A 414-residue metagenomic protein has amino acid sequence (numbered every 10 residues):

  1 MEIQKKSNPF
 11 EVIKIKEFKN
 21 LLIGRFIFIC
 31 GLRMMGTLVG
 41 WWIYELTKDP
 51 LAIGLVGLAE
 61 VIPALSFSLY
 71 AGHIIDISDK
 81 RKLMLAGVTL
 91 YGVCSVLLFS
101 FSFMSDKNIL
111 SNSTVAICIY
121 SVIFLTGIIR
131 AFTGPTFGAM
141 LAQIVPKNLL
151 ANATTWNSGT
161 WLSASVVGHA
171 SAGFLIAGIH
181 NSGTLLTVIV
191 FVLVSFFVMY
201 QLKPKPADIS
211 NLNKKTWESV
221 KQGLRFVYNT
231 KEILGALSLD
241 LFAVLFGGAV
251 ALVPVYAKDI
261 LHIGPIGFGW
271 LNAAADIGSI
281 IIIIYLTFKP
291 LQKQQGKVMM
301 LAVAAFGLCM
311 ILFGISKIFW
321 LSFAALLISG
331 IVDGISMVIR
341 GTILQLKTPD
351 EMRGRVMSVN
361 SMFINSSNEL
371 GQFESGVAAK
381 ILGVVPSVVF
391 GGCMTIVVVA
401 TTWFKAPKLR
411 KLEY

Functional and structural regions predicted by a protein language model:
M1-K6, Y200-Q222, Y414: Flexible cytoplasmic inter-helical loops of multi-pass small-molecule transporters
I3-P63, R225-A275: Helix-loop boundary and gating motifs at the non-cytosolic
F18, K80, F137-G138, L149-A151 (+3 more regions): Cytoplasm-facing, short amphipathic helices at loop-to-helix transitions on the intracellular side of 12-TM secondary
L32, L125-F137, I328-R340: Core transmembrane helices of Major Facilitator Superfamily
W41-L46, F99-N108, V166-V188, D259-I260 (+1 more regions): Transmembrane alpha-helix termini and helix-breaking/packing motifs in multi-pass membrane transporters
S66-Y70, I77, R81-V93, L97 (+4 more regions): C-terminal transmembrane bundle of multi-pass solute transporters/carriers
S100-V122, G314-L326: Helix-loop junctions at membrane interfaces in 12-TM secondary transporters
S113-I123, G127, L149-I209, I266 (+4 more regions): Hydrophobic alpha-helical transmembrane segments
